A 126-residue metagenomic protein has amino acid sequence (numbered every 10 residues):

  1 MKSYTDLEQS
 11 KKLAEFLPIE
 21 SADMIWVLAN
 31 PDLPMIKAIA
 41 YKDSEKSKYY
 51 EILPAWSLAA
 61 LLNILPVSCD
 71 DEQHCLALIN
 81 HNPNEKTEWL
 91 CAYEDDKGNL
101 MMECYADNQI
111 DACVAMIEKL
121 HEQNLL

Functional and structural regions predicted by a protein language model:
M1-L33: Extreme N-terminal leader/activation tails
S10-F16, A60, A112-K119: Short, hydrophobic/amphipathic alpha-helical patches that form generic packing surfaces within helical domains
I19, D32-M101, D107, E122: N-terminal segment of the canonical double-stranded RNA-binding domain
V27, A60-L61, L126: Short amphipathic alpha-helical leader/targeting segments
M102-L126: Ampiphathic alpha-helical segments that act as solvent-exposed interaction surfaces
